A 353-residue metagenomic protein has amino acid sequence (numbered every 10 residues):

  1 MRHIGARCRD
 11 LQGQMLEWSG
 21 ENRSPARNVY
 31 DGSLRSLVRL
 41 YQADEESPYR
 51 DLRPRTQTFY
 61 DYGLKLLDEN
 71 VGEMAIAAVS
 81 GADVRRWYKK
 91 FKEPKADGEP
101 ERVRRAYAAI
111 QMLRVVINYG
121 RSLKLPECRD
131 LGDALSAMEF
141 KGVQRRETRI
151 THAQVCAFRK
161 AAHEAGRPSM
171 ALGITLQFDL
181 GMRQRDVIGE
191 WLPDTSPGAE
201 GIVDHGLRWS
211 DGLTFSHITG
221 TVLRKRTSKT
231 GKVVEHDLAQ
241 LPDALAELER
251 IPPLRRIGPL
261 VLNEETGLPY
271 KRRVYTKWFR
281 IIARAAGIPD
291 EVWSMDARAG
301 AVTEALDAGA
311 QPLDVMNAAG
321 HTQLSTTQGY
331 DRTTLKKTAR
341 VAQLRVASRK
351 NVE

Functional and structural regions predicted by a protein language model:
M1-G5, Y30-L64: Short, aromatic/basic-rich helix-turn unit that serves as a nucleic-acid recognition element
N22-S36, P54-R55, D68-K90, R146 (+2 more regions): A Lys/Arg-rich helix-loop hairpin that forms a DNA/phosphate-binding surface
A77, P126-R129, E139-K160, F215 (+3 more regions): DNA breakage-rejoining catalytic core of tyrosine-based enzymes
E99-V103, Y107-Q111, S122, D130-G189: Basic, Lys/Arg- and aromatic-enriched nucleic-acid-binding interface segment
A137, G189-E247: Conserved tyrosine-mediated DNA breakage-rejoining catalytic core shared by Y-recombinases
R149, F215-H217, K229, A319-L344: Catalytic-site neighborhood detector that most strongly recognizes the C-terminal catalytic loop/helix of tyrosine
E164-R167, L254-L260, E265-L268, T276-N317 (+1 more regions): Short, basic (Lys/Arg/His-rich) helix/loop patches that form interaction surfaces in the mid-to-C-terminal regions
P193-I202, H217, D290, A310-Y330: Short, polar N-cap/turn motifs at the start of nucleic acid-interacting alpha helices
